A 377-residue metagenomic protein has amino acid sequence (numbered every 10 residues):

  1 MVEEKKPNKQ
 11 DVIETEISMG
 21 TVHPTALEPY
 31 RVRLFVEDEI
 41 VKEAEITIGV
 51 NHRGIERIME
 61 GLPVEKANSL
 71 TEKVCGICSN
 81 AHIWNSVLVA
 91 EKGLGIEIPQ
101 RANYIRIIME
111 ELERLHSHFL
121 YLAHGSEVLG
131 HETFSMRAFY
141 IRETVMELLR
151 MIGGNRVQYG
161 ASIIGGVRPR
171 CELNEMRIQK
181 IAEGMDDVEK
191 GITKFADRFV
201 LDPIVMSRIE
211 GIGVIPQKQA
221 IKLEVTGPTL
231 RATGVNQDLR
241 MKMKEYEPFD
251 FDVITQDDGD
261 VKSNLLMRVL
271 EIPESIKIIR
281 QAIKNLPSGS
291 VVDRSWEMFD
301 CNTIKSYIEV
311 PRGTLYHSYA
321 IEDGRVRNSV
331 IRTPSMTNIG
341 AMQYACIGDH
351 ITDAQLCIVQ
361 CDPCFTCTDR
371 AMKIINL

Functional and structural regions predicted by a protein language model:
M1-L377: Active-site bordering "gate/hinge" segments that shape substrate access to catalytic or cofactor-binding pockets
